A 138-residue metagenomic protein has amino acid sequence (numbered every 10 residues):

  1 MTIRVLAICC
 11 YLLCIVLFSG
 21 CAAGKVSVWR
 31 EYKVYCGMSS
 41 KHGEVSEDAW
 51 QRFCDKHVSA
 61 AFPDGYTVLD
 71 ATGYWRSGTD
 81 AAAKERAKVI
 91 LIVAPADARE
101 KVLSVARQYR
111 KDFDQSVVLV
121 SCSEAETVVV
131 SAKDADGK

Functional and structural regions predicted by a protein language model:
M1-C10: Bacterial N-terminal signal peptides that target proteins for export
L12-C14: Classic N-terminal secretory signal peptides
L17-G20: C-terminal motif of bacterial Sec signal peptides marking the signal peptidase cleavage site
A22-L69: N-terminal secretory signal peptides
K41, T72-W75, D97: Short Gly/Pro-enriched loop/turn and capping motifs at secondary-structure junctions
G43, S77, V129-V130: Extracytoplasmic/secreted cell-surface and envelope-processing proteins
P63-V89: Short, intrinsically disordered low-complexity segments
A82-K138: Helix-rich interaction surfaces within compact, conserved domain-sized segments that mediate assembly or partner
